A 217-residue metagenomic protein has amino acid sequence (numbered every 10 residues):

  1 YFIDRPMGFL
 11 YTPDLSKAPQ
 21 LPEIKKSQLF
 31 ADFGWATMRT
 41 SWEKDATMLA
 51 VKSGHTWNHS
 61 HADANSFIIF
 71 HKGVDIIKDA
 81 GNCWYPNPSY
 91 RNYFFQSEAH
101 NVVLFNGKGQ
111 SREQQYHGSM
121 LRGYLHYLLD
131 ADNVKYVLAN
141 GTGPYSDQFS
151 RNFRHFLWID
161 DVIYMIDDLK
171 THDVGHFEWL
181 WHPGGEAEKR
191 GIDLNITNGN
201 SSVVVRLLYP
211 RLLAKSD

Functional and structural regions predicted by a protein language model:
Y1-F2, C83-D217: CBM-like, beta-strand-rich accessory domains located in the C-terminal region of large, secreted polysaccharide-active
Y1-I77, D130-V134, L138: Carbohydrate-active enzyme catalytic cores, enriched for enzymes that act on polyanionic acidic polysaccharides
A46-L49, H59-S60, I77-D79, P86-N87 (+2 more regions): Short helix/loop capping segments that flank catalytic or ligand/cofactor-binding pockets
